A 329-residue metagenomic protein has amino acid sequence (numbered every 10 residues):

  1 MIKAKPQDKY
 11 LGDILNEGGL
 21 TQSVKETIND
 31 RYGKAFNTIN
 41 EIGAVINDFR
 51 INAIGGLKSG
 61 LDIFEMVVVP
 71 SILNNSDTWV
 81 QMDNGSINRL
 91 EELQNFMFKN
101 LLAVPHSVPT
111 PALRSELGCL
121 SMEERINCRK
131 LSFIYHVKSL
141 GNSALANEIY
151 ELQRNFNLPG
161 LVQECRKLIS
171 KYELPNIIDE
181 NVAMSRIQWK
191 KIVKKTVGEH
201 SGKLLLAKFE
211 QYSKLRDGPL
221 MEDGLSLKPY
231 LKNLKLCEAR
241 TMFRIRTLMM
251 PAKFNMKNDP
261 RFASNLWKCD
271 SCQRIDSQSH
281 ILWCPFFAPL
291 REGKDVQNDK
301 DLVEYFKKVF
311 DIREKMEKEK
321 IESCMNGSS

Functional and structural regions predicted by a protein language model:
M1-P6: Short, conserved micro-motifs composed of acidic
Q7-D8, I281: Beta-sheet entry/capping signal
D8-L152: Non-catalytic, peripheral interaction segments enriched in hydrophobic/basic residues
R31, I51-I54, N75, K195-K208 (+2 more regions): Short, amphipathic alpha-helical segments
V45, F49, A207-S329: Family-specific functional microsites
S86-R89, L93-R246: Acidic catalytic cores of enzymes that act on phosphate-bearing nucleotides/polynucleotides
